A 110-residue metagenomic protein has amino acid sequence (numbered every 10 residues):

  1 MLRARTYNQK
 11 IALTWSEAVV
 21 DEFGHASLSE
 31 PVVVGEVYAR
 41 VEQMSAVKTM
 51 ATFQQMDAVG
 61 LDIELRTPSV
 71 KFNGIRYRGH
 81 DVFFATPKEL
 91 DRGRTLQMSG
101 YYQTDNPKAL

Functional and structural regions predicted by a protein language model:
M1-S27: Active-site-proximal polar cores
V20, H25-L110: Short, conserved turn/kink motifs that form compact alpha/beta structural patches or helix kinks used as
